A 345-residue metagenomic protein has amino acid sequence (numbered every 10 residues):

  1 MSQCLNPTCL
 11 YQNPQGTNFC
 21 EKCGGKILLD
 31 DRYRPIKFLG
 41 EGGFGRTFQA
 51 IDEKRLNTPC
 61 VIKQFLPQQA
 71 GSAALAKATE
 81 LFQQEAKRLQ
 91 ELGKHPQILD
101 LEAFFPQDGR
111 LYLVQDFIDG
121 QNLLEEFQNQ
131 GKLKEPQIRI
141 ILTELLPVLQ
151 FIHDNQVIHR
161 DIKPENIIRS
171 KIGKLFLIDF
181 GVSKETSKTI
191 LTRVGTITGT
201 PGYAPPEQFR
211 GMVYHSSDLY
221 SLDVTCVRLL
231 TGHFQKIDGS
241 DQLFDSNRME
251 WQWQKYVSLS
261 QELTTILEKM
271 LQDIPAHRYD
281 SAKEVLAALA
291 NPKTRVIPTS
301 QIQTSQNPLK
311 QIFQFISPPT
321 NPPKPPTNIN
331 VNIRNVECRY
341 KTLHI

Functional and structural regions predicted by a protein language model:
I36-G43, T47: Protein kinase glycine-rich loop
G71-E91: AlphaC helix of the eukaryotic protein kinase fold
A103-F104: Activation-segment/catalytic-loop signature of the eukaryotic protein kinase fold
D108-N122, E126: Conserved short submotifs of the Hanks-type protein kinase catalytic core that shape the nucleotide-binding pocket
I141-L142: Activation segment signature within eukaryotic-like protein kinase domains
H153-R169: Catalytic-loop of the protein kinase fold
T192-E207: Conserved activation segment of eukaryotic-like protein kinases, specifically the C-terminal portion of the activation
